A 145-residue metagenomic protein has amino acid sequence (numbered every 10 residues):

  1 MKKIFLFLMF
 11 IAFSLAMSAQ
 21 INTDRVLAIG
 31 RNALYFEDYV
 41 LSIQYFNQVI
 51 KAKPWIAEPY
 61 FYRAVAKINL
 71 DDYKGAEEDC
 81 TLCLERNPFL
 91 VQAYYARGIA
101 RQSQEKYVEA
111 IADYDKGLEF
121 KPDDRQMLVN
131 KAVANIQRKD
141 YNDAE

Functional and structural regions predicted by a protein language model:
N22-D24, A57-E58, V91-Q92, R125-Q126: Helix-start (N-cap) detector for alpha-helical repeat units in TPR-like alpha-solenoids, especially tetratricopeptide
Y35-F36, N69, S103, Q137: Register position in tetratricopeptide repeats
V49, L82-C83, K116-G117: Canonical positions in the second alpha-helix
